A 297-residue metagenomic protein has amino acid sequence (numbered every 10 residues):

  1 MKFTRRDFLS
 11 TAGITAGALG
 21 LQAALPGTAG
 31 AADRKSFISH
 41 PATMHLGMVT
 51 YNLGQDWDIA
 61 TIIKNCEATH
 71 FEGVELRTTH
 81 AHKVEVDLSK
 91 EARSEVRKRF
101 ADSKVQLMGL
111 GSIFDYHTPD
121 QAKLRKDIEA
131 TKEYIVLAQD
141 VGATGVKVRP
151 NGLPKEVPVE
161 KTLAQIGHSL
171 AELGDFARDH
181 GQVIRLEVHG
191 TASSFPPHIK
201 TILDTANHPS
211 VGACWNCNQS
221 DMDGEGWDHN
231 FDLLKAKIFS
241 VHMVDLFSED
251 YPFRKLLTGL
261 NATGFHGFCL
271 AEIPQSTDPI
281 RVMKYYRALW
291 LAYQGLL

Functional and structural regions predicted by a protein language model:
K2-G47, G54-T69, S193-L297: Histidine-acidic metal/acid-base catalytic patches
A12-A24, A32-H40, A60-I63, E67 (+3 more regions): Active-site acidic/histidine proton-transfer and metal-coordination neighborhood in alpha/beta enzyme cores
T50, T78, F114, P150 (+2 more regions): Residues that line or immediately flank small-molecule/substrate-binding pockets and catalytic motifs
L53, L76-T79, S112, P150-L153 (+1 more regions): Active-site loop/turn elements of alpha/beta-hydrolase fold enzymes, especially the short glycine-/histidine-rich
E72, Q106, T144, H266-G267: Short acidic/polar active-site loop segments enriched in Thr and Asp
E75, G109-G111, K147, H242 (+1 more regions): Conserved beta-strand positions in the central sheet of alpha/beta enzyme cores
R77-R97, N151-V157: Glycine-rich, proline-tolerant flexible connector loops at the mouths of alpha/beta enzymes
S89-A92, D120-K123, D127, V159-T162 (+4 more regions): Residue-level preference for long, well-ordered alpha-helices that form the structural scaffold of enzyme catalytic
